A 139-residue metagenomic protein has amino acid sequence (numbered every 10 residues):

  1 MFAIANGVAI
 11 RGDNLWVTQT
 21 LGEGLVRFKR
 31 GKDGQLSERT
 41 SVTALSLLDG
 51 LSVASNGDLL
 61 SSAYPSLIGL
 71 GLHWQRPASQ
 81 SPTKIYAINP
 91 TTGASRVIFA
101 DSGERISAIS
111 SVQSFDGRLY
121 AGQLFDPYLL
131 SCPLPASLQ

Functional and structural regions predicted by a protein language model:
M1-I4, T18, G24-L45, N89-G103: Blade-edge beta-strand/turn elements of extracellular beta-propeller and related beta-sheet repeat scaffolds
M1-N14, V42-L59, S66-L67, E104-D116: Beta-rich, blade/repeat-based domains predominating in secreted/periplasmic proteins but also intracellular
V17-T18, L60-S62, A121-G122: Residue position within the beta-strands of beta-propeller blades
E23-V26, I68-G69, I85, Y128-L130: Structural signal for beta-propeller blades
S61-Q80, S131: Short, conserved, GDST-rich strand-edge loop motifs in beta-rich repeat architectures
W74, F99, S107-I109: C-terminal structured domain segments
S79-T92: Beta-propeller blade signature
A108-Q139: Blade-level signature of beta-propeller repeat domains, shared across WD40, Kelch, NHL, RCC1 and BNR/Asp-box propellers
